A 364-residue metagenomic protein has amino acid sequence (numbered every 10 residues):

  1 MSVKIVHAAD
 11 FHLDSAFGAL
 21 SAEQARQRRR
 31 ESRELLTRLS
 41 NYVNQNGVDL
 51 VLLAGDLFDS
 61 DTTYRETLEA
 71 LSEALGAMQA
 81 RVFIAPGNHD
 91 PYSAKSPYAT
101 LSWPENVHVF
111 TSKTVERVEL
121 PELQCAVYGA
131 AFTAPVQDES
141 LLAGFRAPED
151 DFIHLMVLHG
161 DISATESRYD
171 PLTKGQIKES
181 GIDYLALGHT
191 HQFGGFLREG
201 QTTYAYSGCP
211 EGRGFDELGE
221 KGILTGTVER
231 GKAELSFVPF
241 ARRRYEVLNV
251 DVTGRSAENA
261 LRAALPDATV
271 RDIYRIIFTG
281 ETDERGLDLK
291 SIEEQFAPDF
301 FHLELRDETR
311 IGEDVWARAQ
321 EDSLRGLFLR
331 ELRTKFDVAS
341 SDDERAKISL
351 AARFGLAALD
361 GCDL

Functional and structural regions predicted by a protein language model:
M1-A70, K347, R353-L356, D360-L364: N-terminal active-site segment of His-dependent metallophosphoesterases
L20-E31, A126-A131, R242-R255: Acidic/glycine-enriched edge-of-secondary-structure segments
V43-G47, P121, E149-D150, D267-T269: Glycine-rich phosphate-binding loop signature in dinucleotide/nucleotide-binding domains
G47-V48, Q124, G181, V270-D272 (+1 more regions): Short loop/turn motifs at secondary-structure junctions
L50, D59-A205, C209-E220: His/Asp/Glu-rich metal-coordinating catalytic cores of metallo-dependent phosphodiesterases/hydrolases acting on
R230-L364: Accessory, non-catalytic peripheral segments of nucleic-acid enzymes
